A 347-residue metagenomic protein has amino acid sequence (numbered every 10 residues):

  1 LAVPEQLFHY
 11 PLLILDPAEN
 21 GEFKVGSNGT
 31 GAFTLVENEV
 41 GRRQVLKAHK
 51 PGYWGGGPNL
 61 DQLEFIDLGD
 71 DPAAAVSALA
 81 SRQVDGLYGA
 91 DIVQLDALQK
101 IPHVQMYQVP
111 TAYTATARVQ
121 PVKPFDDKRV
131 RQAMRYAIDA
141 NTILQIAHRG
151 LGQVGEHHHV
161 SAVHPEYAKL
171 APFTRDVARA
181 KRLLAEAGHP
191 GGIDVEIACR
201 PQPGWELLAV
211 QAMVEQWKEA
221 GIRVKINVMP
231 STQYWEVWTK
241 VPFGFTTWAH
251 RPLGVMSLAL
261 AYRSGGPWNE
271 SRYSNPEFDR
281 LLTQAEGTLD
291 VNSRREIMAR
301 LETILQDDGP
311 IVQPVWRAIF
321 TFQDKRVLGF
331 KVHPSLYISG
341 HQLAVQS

Functional and structural regions predicted by a protein language model:
A2-E64, V177-A178, R182, Q346: Gly/Pro-rich hinge or "lid" segments in bacterial periplasmic/extracellular proteins
G21, P51-A97, V214, R223-K225: Ligand-site clamp/hinge motif
V40, H164, K181, A185-H250 (+2 more regions): Ligand/substrate-recognition segments at binding pockets and active sites
K47-G52, V109-A133, A137, R317-A318: A bilobed periplasmic-binding-protein/Venus flytrap-type ligand-binding module shared by bacterial periplasmic
Q94-A97, V122-V163, L208-A209, L305-P310: Periplasmic-binding protein-like
R129-Q132, A220-Y234, A259-K325, S347: Extracytoplasmic/peripheral linker and loop segments enriched in polar/acidic and small residues with frequent Thr/Pro
Y136, Q153-E186, P201-E206: Structural transition elements
T321-S347: Long beta-strand-rich cores associated with HINT superfamily self-processing modules
